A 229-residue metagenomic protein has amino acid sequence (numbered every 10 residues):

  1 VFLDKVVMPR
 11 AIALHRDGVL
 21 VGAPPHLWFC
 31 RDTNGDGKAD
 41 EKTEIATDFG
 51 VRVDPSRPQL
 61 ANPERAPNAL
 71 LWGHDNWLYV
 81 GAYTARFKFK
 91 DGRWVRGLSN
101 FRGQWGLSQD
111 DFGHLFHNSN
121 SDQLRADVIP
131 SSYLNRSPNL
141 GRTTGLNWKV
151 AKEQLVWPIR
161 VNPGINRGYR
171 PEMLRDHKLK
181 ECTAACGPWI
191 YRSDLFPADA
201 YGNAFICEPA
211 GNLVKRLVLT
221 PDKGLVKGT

Functional and structural regions predicted by a protein language model:
V1-T229: Beta-propeller domains with acidic blade repeats across secreted/periplasmic ectodomains and cytosolic WD/CNH propellers
